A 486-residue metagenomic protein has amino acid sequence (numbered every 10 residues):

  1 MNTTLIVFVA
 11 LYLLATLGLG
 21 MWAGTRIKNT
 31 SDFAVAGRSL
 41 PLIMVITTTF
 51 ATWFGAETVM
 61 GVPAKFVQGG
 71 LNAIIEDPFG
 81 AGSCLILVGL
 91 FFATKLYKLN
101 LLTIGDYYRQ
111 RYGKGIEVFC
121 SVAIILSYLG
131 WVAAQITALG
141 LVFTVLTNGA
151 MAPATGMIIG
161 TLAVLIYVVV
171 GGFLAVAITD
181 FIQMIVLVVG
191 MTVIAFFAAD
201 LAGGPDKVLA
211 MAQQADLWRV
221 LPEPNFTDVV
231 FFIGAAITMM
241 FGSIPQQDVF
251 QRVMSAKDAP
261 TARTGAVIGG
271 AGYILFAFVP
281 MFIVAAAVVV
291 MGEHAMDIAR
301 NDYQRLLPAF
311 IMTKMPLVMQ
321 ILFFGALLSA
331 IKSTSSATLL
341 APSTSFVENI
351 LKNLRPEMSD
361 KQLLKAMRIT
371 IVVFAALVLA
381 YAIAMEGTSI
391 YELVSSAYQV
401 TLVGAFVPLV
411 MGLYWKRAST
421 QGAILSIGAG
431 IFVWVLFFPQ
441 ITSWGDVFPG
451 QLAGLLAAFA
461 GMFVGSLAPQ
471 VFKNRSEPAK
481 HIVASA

Functional and structural regions predicted by a protein language model:
M1-A486: Membrane-embedded helix-loop-helix hairpins and adjacent transmembrane boundary segments in multi-pass transporters
